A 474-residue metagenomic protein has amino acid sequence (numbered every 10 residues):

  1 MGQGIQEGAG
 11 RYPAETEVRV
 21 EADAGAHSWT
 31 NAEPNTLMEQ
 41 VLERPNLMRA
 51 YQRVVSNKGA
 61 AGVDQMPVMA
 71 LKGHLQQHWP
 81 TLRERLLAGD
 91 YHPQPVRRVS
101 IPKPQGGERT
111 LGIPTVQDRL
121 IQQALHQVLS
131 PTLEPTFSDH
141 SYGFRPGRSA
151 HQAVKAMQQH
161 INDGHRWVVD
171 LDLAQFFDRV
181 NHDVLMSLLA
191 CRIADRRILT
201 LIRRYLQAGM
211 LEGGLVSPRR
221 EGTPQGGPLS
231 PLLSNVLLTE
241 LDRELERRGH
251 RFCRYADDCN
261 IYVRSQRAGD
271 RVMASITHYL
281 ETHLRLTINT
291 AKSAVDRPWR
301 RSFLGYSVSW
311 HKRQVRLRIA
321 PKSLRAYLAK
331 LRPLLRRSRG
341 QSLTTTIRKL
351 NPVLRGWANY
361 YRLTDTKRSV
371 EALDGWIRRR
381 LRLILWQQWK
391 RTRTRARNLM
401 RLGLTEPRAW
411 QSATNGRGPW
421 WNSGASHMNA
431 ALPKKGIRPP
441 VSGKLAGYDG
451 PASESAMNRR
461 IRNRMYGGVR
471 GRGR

Functional and structural regions predicted by a protein language model:
M1-Q76: Non-catalytic, polymerase-adjacent accessory regions of viral genome-replication enzymes
L42, P93-V99, P104, L206 (+1 more regions): Core structural elements
H78, R85-S100, P104, V128 (+1 more regions): Conserved polymerase palm-domain catalytic core
Q117, I121-A124, Q158: Duplex nucleic acid-engaging cores and interfaces of nucleic-acid transaction enzymes
Q207, H278, H283-R348, V353-R355: A conserved non-catalytic segment of reverse transcriptases and RNA-directed RNA polymerases corresponding to the late
P218-E221, R316, R332-T346, G356-V370 (+1 more regions): Short, solvent-exposed helix-loop connector elements
R378-R380, L385, W389-E454: Extended C-terminal regions of large enzymes
